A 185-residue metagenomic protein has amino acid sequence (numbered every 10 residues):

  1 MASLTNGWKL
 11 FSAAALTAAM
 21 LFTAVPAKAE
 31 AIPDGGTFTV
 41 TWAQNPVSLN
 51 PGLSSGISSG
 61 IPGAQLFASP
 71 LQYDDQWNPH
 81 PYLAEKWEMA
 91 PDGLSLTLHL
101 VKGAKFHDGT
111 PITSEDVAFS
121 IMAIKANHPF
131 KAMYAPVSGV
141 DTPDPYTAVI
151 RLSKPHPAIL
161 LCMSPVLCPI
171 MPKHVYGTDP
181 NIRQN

Functional and structural regions predicted by a protein language model:
A2-A14: Bacterial N-terminal signal peptides that target proteins for export
S12-T23: Bacterial N-terminal signal peptides
V25-A29: Sec/Tat signal peptide C-region and signal peptidase I cleavage site
P33-T37, Q44, Q65, Y82-A84 (+4 more regions): Extracytoplasmic
T41-P91, M122, M133: N-terminal lobe/hinge region of extracytoplasmic solute-binding protein
N45-S48, W77, G103-K105, F119 (+2 more regions): Solvent-exposed loop/turn segments at secondary-structure junctions within structured extracellular/periplasmic domains
E85-F130, P143, V149: Aromatic- and charge-enriched surface segment that lines or borders ligand/interaction sites
A132-N181: Surface-exposed binding/hinge segments that line and control ligand-binding clefts or catalytic entry sites
